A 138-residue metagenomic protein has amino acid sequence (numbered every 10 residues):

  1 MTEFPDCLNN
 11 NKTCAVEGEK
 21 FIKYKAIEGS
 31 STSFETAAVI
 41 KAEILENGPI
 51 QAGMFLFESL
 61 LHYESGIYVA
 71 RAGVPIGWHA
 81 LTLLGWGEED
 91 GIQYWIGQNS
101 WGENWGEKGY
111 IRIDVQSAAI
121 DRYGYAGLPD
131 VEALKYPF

Functional and structural regions predicted by a protein language model:
M1-D90, Y94-I96, E103-F138: Predominantly the structural core of cysteine protease catalytic domains
